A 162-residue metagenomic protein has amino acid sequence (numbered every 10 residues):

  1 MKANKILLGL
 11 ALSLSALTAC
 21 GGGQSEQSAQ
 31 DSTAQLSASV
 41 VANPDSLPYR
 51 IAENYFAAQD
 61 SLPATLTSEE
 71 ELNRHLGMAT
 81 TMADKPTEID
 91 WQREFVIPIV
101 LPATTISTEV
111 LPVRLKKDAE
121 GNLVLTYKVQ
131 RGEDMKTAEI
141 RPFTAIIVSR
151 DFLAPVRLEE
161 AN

Functional and structural regions predicted by a protein language model:
M1-L8: Bacterial N-terminal signal peptides that target proteins for export
A16-A19: C-terminal motif of bacterial Sec signal peptides marking the signal peptidase cleavage site
G21-Q24: Bacterial signal peptide processing site
S28-A52: Post-signal peptide N-terminal segment of mature Sec-exported envelope proteins
N54, A58, T65-E70: Alpha-helix N-cap recognition
L66-L123: Mature extracytoplasmic domains of secretory-pathway proteins
T126-K136: A short interface-forming secondary-structure element
K136-N162: C-terminal partner/receptor-binding element of secreted or periplasmic proteins
